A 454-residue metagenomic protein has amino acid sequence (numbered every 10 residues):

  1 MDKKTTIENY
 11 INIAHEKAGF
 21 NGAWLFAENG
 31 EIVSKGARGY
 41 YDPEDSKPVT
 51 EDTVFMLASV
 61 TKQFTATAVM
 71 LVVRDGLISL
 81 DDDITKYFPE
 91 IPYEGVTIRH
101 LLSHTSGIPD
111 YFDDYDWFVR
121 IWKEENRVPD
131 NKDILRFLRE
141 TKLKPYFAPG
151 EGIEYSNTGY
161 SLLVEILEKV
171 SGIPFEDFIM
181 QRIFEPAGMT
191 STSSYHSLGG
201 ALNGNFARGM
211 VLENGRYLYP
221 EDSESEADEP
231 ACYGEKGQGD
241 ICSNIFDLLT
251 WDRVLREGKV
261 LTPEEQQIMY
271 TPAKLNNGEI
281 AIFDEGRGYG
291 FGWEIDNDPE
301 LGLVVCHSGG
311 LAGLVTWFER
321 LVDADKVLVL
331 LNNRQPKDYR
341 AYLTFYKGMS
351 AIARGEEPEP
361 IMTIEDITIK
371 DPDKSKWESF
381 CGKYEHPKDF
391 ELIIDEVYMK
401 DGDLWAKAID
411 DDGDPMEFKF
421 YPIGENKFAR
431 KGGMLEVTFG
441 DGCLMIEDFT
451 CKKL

Functional and structural regions predicted by a protein language model:
D2-A37, E168, M180-Q181, D222-L454: Catalytic loop of the DD-peptidase/beta-lactamase superfamily, centered on the K-T-G motif and neighboring
T6, I13-W24, E44-L101, P145-T158 (+3 more regions): Short active-site loop at a secondary-structure junction that contains or immediately precedes the catalytic residue(s)
E28, I32, I84, P89-E90 (+2 more regions): Short, solvent-exposed turn/loop segments enriched in Gly/Ser/Thr/Pro and often Arg
Y40, D82-E90, Y115-I121, L198 (+1 more regions): Short linear capping/connector segments at secondary-structure termini
D42-T50, Y339-Y346: A short, polar/charged loop-to-alpha-helix boundary motif
G95-A312: Short, surface-exposed loop or secondary-structure junction motifs that flank catalytic or metal-binding residues
